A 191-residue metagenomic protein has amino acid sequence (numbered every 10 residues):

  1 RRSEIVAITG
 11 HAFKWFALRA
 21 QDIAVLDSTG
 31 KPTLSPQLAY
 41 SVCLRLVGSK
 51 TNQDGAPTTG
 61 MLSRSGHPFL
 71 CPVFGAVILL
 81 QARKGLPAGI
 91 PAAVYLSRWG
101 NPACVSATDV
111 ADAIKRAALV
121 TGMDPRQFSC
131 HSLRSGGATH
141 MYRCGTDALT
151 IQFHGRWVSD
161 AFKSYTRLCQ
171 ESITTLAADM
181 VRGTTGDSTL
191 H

Functional and structural regions predicted by a protein language model:
R1-H191: Extended, non-catalytic subsegments within catalytic or DNA/protein-binding/adaptor domains
